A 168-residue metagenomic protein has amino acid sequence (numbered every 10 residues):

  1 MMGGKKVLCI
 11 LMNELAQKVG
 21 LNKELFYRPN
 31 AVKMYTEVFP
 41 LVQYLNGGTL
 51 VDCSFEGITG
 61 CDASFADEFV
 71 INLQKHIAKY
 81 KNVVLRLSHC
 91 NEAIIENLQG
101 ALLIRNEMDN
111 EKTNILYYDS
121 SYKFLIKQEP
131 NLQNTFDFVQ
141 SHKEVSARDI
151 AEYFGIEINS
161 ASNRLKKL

Functional and structural regions predicted by a protein language model:
M1-V19, L25: Extended, compositionally biased accessory segments flanking or bridging domains
E14-L15, N22-L50, F55-N106: Amphipathic alpha-helical interaction surfaces in cytosolic regulatory modules
L15-K18, A93-I95, L116-D119, K123: A short acidic, often aromatic-flanked loop/helix-cap motif at beta-alpha or helix-coil junctions that lines enzyme
Y44-G47, V139-K143: Short helix-capping/hinge SLiMs at alpha-helix to coil transitions
M108-F138, N163: Short alpha-helical segments that sit at the start of domains
S141-F154: Short acidic, hydrophobic short linear motifs in intrinsically disordered regions
G155-K167: Short amphipathic alpha-helical interaction segments
